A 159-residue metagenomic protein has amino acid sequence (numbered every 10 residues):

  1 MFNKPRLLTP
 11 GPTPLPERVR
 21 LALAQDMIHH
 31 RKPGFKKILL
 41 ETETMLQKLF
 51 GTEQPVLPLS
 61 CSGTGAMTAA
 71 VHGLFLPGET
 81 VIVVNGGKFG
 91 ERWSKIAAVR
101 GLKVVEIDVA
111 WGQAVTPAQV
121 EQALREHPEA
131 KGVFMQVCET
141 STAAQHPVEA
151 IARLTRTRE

Functional and structural regions predicted by a protein language model:
K4-S60, T64: A glycine-/small-polar-enriched, mobile loop at the entrance of the PLP active site in fold-type I
A22, D26-H30, M45, L49 (+4 more regions): Change "in soluble alpha/beta enzymes" to "in soluble alpha/beta proteins
L46, E53-I82, G86, G90-S94: Conserved beta-loop-alpha segment that forms the PLP phosphate-binding cup at the N-terminus of a helix
T52, F75-T80, K103-V104, G132 (+1 more regions): Short, surface-exposed connector motifs at secondary-structure boundaries
S60, V84-N85, D108, F134-V137: Short beta-strand segments
R92-V105, A118, A123: Active-site-proximal loop->helix
I107-Q113: Short beta->alpha junction loops
V115-E159: Active-site phosphate-binding strand-loop segment of PLP-dependent enzymes
